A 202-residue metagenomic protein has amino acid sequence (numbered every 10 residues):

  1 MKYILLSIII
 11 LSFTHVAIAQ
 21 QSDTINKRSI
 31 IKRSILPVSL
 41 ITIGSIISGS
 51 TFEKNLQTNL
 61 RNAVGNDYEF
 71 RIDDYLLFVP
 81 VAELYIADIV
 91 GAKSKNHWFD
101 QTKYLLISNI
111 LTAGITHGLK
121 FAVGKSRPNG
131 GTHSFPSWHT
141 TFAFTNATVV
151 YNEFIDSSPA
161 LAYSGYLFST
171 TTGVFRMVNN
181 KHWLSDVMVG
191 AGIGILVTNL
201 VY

Functional and structural regions predicted by a protein language model:
L5-K93, D100-I107, L111, F121-A122: N-terminal targeting leaders of membrane proteins
T14, S48, A87, T116-G124 (+3 more regions): Membrane-water interface at transmembrane helix exits
S39-T42, T102-G118, T145-N146, M188 (+3 more regions): Hydrophobic, lipid-facing residues on alpha-helical transmembrane segments of integral membrane proteins
L84, L105-G124, A162-V174: Small-polar-interrupted transmembrane alpha-helices in polytopic inner-membrane proteins
K93-W98, S158-A162: Structural helix-adjacent loops and short alpha-helical linkers that scaffold large soluble proteins
W98-K103, P128-G131: Short acidic, glycine/Ser/Thr-rich loop/turn "cap" segments at secondary-structure junctions
S126-Y202: Membrane-embedded catalytic cores of phosphoryl/pyrophosphoryl-handling enzymes
